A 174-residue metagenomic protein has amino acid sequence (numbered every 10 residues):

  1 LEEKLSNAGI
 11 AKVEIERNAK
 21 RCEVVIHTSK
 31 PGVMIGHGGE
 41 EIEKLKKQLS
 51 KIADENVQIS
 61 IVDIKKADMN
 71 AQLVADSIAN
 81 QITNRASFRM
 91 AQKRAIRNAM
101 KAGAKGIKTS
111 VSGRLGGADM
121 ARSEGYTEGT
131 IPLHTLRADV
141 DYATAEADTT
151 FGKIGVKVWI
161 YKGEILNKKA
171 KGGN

Functional and structural regions predicted by a protein language model:
L1-N174: RNA-contacting regions in translation and RNA-metabolism proteins, encompassing KH/S1 modules where present
